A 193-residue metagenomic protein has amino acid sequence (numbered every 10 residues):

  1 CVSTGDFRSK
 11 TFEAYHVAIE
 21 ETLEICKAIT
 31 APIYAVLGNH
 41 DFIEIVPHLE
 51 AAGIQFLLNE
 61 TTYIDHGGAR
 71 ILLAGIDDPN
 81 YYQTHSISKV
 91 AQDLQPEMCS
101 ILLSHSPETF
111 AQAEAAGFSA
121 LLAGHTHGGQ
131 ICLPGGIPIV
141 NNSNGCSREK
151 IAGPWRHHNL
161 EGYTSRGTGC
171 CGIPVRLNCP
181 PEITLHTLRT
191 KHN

Functional and structural regions predicted by a protein language model:
C1-H66: Core catalytic region of metal-dependent phosphoesterases/phosphodiesterases, especially metallo-beta-lactamase-like
V2, Y34, I54-Q55, I71 (+3 more regions): Short, Asp-centered acidic motifs that coordinate Mg2+ and/or phosphate in catalytic or ligand-binding sites
G5-F7, N39-D41, E60-T61, I76-P79 (+3 more regions): Active-site metal-binding loops of divalent metal-dependent hydrolases
S9-A14, D77-Y81, C99, I139-N142: Short, flexible loop segments at the rims of nucleotide/cofactor-binding pockets, characterized by
I19-K27, V46-L49, S88-Q92, F110 (+2 more regions): Short amphipathic alpha-helical segments and helix-helix/interface helices
A51, P107-T184, H192: Conserved beta-sheet core of the metallophosphoesterase superfamily
A51-A52, L58-S104, F110-A111, A116 (+1 more regions): Binuclear metal-dependent hydrolase catalytic cores centered on His/Asp/Glu-rich metal-binding motifs
D65-G67, R156-H158, L188: Active-site beta-strand termini and strand-to-loop segments that position acidic
